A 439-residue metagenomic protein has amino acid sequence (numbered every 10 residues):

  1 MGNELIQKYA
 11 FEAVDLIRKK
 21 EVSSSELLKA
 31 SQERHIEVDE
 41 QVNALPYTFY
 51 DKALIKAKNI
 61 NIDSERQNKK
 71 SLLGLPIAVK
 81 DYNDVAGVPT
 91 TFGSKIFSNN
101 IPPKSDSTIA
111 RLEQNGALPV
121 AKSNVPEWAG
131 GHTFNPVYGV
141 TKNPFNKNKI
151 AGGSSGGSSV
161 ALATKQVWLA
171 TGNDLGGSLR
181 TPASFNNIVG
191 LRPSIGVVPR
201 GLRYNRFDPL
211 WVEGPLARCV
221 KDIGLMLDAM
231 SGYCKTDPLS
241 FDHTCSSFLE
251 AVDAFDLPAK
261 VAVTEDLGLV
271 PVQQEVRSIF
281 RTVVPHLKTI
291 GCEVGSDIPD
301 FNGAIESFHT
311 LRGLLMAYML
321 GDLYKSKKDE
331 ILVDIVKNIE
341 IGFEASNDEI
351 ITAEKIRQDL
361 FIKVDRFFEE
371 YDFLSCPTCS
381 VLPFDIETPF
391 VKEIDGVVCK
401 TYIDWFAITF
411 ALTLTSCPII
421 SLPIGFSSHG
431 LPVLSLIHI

Functional and structural regions predicted by a protein language model:
M1-K58, T289-I290: An N-terminal boundary/leader segment
E21-K29, K58, S247-A251, Q274-D297 (+3 more regions): Acyltransferase
A53-I55, R66-V137: Acidic/His- and Gly-rich active-site-bordering loop/insert found across diverse amide/peptide-bond hydrolases
Q67, S71-K95, D253-T264, L311-D365 (+3 more regions): Short helix-loop capping/hinge segments that flank enzyme active sites or metal/cofactor-binding pockets
G74, A86, L210-V212, K235-T310 (+2 more regions): Gly/Ser-rich, acidic/histidine-flanked active-site/gating loops
K95, T141, L239-S240, T352 (+1 more regions): Short, surface-exposed loop/helix-turn segments at secondary-structure junctions that function as lids/hinges flanking
K104-C234, T413-L414, P418-F426, L431-L434: Short glycine/serine-rich loop segments
I437-I439: Conserved small/polar residues in nucleotide/adenosyl-binding loops
